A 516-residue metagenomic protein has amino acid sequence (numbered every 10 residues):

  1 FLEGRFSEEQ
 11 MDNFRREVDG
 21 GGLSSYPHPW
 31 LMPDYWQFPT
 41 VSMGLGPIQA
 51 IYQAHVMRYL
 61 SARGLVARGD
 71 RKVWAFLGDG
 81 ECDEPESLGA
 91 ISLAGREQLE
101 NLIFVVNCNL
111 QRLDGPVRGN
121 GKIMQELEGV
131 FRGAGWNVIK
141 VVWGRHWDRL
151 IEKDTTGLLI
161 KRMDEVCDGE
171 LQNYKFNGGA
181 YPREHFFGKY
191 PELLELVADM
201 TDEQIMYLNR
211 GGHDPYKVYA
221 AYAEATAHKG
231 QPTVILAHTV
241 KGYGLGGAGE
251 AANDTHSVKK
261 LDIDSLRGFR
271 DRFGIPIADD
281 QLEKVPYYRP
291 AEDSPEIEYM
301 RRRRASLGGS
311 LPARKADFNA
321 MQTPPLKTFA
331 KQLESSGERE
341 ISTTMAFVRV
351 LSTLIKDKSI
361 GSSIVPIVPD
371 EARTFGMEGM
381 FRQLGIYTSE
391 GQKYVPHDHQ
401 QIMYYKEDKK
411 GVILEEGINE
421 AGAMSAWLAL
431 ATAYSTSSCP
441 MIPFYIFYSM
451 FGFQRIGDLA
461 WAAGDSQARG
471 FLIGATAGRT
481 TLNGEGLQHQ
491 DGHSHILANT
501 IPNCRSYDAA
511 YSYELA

Functional and structural regions predicted by a protein language model:
F1-E97, G121, M377-M380, Y387 (+1 more regions): Cofactor-binding active-site loop characterized by glycine-rich and histidine/acidic residues
F6-R16, G95-N107, E128-V138, W461-R479: A glycine-rich helix N-cap at a beta->alpha junction
Q37-P39, V66-E84, L102-F104, I364 (+2 more regions): A short, small-residue-rich loop immediately preceding and capping a beta-strand
M57-A67, A431-G452, Y511-Y513: Glycine-rich phosphate/pyrophosphate-binding loops and their adjacent beta-strand/loop elements at enzyme active sites
V73, G78, E86-A90, F104 (+5 more regions): Extended, hydrophobic alpha-helical segments in both membrane/secreted and soluble proteins
F76, E81-P85, I103-V105, N109-E420 (+1 more regions): Conserved acidic/glycine
T226, K259-I263, R267-R270, I275-D279 (+2 more regions): Internal gly/pro-rich beta-alpha loop/helix module that stabilizes soluble enzyme cofactors or their anionic handles
K260, K393-M403, L459-I473, G484-A498: Flexible glycine/proline-rich, aromatic-decorated loop/lid segments
